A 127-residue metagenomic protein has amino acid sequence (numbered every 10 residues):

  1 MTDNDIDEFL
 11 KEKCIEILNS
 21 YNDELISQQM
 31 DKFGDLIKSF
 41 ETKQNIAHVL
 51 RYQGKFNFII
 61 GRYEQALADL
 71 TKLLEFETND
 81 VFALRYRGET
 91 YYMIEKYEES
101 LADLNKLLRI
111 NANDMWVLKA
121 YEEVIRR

Functional and structural regions predicted by a protein language model:
M1-R127: Alpha-helical tetratricopeptide repeat
